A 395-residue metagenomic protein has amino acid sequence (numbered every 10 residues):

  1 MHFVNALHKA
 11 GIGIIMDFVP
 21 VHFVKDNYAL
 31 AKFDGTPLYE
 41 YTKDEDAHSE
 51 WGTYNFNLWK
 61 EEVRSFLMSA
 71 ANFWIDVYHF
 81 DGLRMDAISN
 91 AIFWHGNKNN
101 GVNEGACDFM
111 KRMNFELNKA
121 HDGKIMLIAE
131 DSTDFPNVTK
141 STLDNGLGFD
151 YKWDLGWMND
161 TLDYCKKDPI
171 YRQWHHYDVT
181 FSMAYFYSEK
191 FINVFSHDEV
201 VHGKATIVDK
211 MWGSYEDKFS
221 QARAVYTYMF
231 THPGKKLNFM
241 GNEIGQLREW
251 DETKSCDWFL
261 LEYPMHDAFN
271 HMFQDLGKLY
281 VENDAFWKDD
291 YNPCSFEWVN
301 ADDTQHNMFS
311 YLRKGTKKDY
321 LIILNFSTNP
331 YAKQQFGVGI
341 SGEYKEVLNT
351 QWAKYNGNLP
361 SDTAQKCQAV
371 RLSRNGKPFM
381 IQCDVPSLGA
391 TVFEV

Functional and structural regions predicted by a protein language model:
M1-G13, E104-K111, D217-S220, P264-D267 (+2 more regions): Aromatic- and glycine-enriched glycan-recognition loops and surfaces that form the carbohydrate-binding subsites
M1-V102, C383: Substrate-binding/active-site clefts of carbohydrate-active enzymes
V4, A71-I75, N114, Y226-F230 (+1 more regions): Non-transmembrane alpha-helical segments in soluble domains of secreted/periplasmic/extracellular proteins
L7, D17, L67, W74 (+8 more regions): Conserved, mostly hydrophobic/aromatic
H79-D81, W94-E252, V281, W287-F336 (+2 more regions): Conserved alpha/beta catalytic core and glycan-binding cleft of carbohydrate-active enzymes
D251-L260: Active-site His/acidic residue clusters
P264-F286: Catalytic cores of secreted or luminal carbohydrate-active enzymes
T363-V395: C-terminal beta-strand-rich structural cap/linker in extracellular carbohydrate-active enzymes
